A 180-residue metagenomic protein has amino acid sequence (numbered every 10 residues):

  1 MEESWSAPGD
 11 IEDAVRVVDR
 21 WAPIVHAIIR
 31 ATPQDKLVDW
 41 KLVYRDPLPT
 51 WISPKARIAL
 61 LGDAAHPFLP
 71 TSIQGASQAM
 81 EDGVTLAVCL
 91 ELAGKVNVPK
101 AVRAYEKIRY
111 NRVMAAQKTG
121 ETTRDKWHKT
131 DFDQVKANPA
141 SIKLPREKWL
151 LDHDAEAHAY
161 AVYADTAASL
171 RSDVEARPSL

Functional and structural regions predicted by a protein language model:
M1-L180: FAD-dependent flavoprotein oxygenase/oxidase catalytic domain
